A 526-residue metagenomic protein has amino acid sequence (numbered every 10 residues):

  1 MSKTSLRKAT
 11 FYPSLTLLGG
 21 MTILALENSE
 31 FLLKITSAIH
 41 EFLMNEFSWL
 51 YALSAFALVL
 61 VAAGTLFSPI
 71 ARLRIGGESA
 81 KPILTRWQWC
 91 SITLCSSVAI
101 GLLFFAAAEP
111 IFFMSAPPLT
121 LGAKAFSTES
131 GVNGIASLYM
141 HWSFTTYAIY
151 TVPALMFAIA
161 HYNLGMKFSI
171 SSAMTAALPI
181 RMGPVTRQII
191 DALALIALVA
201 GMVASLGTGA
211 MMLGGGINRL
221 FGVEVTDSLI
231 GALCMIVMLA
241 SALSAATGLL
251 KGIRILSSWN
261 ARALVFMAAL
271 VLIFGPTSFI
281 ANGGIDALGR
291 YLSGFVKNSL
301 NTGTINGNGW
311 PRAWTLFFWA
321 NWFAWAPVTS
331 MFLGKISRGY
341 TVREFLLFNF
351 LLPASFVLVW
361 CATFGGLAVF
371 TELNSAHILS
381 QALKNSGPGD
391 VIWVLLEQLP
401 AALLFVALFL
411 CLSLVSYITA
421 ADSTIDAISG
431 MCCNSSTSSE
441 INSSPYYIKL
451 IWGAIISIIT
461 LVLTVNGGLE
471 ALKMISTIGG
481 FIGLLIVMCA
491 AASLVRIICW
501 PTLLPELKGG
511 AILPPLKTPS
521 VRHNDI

Functional and structural regions predicted by a protein language model:
M1-T128, A269, I273, G480-G483 (+3 more regions): N-terminal alpha-helical transmembrane segments of multi-pass membrane transport and channel/translocase proteins
M1-T4, N28-M44, A62-K81, N133-H141 (+7 more regions): Membrane-water interface regions at transmembrane-helix termini and the short interhelical loops of multi-pass membrane
S2, K34-H40, F67-R86, I111-A136 (+5 more regions): Flexible loop linkers connecting adjacent transmembrane helices in multi-pass alpha-helical membrane transporters
S2-Y12, T16-L26, V59-G64, V98-L102 (+9 more regions): Helix-loop-helix module between adjacent transmembrane segments
K3-L18, P179-Q188, V223-A242, A246 (+4 more regions): Loop-to-transmembrane helix boundary motifs in multi-pass membrane proteins
L33-Y51, A80-I83, G214-I230, G248-R262 (+6 more regions): Transmembrane helix-loop boundary segments of multi-pass membrane transporters
F105-L119, I159, L272-G294, A354-S386: Extracellular/periplasmic helix-exit of transmembrane alpha-helices
N163-F168, A197-G214, P327-N349, L403-C432: Membrane-helix boundary/coupling elements in multi-pass transport proteins
